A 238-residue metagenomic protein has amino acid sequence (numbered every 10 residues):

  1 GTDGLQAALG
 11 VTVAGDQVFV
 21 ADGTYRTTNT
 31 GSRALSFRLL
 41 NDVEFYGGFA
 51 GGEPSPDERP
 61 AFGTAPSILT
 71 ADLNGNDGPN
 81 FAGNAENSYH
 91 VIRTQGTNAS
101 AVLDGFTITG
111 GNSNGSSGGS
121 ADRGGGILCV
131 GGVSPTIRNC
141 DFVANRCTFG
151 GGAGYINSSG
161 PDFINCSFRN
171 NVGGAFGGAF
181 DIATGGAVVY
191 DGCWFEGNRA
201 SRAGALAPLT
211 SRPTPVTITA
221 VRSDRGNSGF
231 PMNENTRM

Functional and structural regions predicted by a protein language model:
Q6, V13, T27-E44, G52-D104 (+3 more regions): Extracellular beta-strand-rich solenoid/capping regions of secreted or surface-exposed proteins that bind or remodel
D16: Glycine-centered, small-residue-biased loops immediately flanking beta-strands in adenine/cofactor-binding cores
F19, R26, R38, Y46 (+14 more regions): Extracellular beta-strand solenoid repeats
N29-S32, A50, P54, L73-N74 (+5 more regions): Short glycine/acidic-rich loop motifs that flank beta-strands on beta-rich extracellular proteins
R38, G47, H90-Q95, D122-G131 (+4 more regions): Predominantly extracellular/luminal carbohydrate-interaction, adhesion, and secreted-enzyme modules that are
G47, S100-N112, S134-R146, G160-V172 (+3 more regions): Right-handed parallel beta-helix
